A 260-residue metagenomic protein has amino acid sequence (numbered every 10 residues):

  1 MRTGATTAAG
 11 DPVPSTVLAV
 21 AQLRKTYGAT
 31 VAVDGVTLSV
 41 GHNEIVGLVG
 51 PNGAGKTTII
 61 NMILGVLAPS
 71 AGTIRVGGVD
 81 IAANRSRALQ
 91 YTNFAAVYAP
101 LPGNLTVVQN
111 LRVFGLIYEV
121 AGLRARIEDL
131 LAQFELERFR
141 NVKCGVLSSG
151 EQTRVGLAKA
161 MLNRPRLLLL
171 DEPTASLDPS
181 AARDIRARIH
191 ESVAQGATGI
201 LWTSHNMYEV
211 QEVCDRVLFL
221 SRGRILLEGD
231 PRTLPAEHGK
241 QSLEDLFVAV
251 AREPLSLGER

Functional and structural regions predicted by a protein language model:
N93, R112, L116-F139: Conserved ABC ATPase "signature" region
K143-L147: Conserved ABC ATPase signature
R164: Conserved catalytic motifs of ABC-family nucleotide-binding domains
L168-E172: Catalytic Walker B motif of ABC-type/P-loop ATPase nucleotide-binding domains
R183-G196: Helical segment within the ABC ATPase nucleotide-binding domain
E228-G229: ABC ATPase "signature
